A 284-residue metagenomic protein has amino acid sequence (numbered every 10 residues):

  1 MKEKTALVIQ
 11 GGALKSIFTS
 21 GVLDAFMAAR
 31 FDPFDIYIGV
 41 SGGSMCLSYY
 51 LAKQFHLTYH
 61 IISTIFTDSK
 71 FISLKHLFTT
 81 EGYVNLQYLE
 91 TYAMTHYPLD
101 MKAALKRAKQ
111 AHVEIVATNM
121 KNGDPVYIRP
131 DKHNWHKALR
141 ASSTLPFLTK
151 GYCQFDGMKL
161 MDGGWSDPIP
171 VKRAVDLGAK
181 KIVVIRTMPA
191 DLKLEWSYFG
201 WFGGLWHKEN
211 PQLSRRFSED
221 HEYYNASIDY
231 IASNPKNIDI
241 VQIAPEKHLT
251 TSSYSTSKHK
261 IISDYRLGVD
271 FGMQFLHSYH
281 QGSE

Functional and structural regions predicted by a protein language model:
M1-I38, S48-E284: Patatin-like phospholipase
G39, G43: Gly/Ala-rich beta-loop-alpha elbow adjacent to hydrolase catalytic centers
